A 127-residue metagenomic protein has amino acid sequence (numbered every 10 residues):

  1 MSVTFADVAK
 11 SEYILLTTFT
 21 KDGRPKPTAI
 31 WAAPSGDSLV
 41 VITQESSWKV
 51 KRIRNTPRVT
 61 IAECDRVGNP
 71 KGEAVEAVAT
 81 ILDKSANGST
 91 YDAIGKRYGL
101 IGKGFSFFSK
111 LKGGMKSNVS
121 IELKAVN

Functional and structural regions predicted by a protein language model:
M1, W31, G104-F105: Conserved short hydrophobic patches within well-ordered secondary structure
M1-I14: Short, basic/aromatic recognition patches
V3, T18-D22, S106-K110: Short helix-to-loop capping/linker segments positioned immediately adjacent to catalytic or ligand/cofactor-binding
T4-F5, L39-T43, S47-R52: Covalent nucleotidyltransferase core used to form phosphodiester bonds in nucleic acids
D7-K10, P34, G88-S89, K124: Solvent-exposed, well-ordered amphipathic alpha-helical segments that flank/support binding or catalytic loops
S11-E45, V59-E63, G72-V75: Short beta-strand segments
S46-N127: Short, structured beta-strand-loop surface elements
